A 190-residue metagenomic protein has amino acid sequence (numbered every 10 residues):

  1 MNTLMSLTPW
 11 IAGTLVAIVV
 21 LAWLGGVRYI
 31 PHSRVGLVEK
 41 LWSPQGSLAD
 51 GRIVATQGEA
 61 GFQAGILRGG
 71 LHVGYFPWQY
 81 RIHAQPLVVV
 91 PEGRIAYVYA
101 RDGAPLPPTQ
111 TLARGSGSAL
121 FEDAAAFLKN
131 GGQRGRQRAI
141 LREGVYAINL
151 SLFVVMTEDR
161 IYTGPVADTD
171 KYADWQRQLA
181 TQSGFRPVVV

Functional and structural regions predicted by a protein language model:
M1-V190: N-terminal hydrophobic membrane-entry segments
